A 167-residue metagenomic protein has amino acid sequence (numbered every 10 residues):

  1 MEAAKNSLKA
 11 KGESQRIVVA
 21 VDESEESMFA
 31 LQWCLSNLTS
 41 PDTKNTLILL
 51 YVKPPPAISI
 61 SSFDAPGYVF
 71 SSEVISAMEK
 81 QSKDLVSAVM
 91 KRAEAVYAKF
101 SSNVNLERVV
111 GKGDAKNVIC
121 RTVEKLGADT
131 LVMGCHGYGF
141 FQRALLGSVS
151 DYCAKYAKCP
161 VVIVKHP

Functional and structural regions predicted by a protein language model:
M1-E13, S36, K80, S87 (+1 more regions): Structural beta-alpha unit
K5-I75, A95-N105: Small/aliphatic-rich secondary-structure junction motif
S27-A30, V123, S150, A157: Small-residue (primarily alanine) positions within well-ordered alpha-helices, especially packing/interaction faces
I48-L50, E107-G111, V162: General small-molecule cofactor/ligand-binding pocket signal
P55, G113, H136-G139: Short glycine-rich anion-binding loops that position phosphate/pyrophosphate groups of nucleotides and phosphorylated
F70-A88: A short acidic, glycine-rich active-site loop that binds or catalyzes chemistry on phosphate/adenosine moieties
T130-Y156: Glycine-rich, Arg-bearing micro-motifs that act as flexible, cationic patches
K158-P167: C-terminal helix/juxtamembrane-tail motif
